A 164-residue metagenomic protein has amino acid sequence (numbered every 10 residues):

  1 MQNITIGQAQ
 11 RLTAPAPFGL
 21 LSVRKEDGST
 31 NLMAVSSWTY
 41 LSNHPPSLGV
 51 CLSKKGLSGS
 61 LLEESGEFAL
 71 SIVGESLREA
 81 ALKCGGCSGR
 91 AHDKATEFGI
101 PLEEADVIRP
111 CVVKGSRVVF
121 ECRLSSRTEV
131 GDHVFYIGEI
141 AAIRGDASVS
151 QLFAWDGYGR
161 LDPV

Functional and structural regions predicted by a protein language model:
M1-V164: Basic, polyanion-binding surface patches
